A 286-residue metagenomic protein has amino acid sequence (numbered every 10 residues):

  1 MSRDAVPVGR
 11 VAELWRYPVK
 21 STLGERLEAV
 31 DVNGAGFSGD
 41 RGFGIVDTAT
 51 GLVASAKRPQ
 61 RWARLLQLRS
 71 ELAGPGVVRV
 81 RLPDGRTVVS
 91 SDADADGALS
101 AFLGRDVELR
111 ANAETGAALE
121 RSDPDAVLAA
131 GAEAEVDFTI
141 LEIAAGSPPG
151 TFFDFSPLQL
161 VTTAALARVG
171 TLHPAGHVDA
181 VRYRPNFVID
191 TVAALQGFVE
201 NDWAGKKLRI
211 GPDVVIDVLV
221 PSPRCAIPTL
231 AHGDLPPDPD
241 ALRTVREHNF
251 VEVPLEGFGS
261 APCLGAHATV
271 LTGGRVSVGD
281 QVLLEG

Functional and structural regions predicted by a protein language model:
M1-G286: Metal-cofactor-dependent catalytic cores
